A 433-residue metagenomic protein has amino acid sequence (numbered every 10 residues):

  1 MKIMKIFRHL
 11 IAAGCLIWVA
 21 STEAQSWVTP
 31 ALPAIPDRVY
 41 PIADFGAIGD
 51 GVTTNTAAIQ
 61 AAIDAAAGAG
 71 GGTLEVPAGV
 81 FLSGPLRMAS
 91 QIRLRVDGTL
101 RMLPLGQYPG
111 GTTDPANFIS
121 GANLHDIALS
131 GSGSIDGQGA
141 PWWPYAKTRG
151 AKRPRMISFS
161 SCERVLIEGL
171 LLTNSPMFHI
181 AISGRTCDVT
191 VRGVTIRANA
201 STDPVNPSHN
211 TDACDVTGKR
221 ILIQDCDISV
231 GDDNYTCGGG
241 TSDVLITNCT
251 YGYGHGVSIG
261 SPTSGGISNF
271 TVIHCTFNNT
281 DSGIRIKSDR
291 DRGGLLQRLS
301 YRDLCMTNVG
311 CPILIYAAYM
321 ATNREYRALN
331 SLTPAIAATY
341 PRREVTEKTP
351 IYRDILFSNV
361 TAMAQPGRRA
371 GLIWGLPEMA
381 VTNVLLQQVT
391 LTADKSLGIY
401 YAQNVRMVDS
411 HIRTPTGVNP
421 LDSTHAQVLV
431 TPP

Functional and structural regions predicted by a protein language model:
K2-I11: Bacterial N-terminal signal peptides that target proteins for export
G14-I17: Repetitive helical segments and hydrophobic/amphipathic motifs
V19-S21: N-terminal signal peptide c-region/cleavage motif recognized by signal peptidases
A24-P433: Extracellular/periplasmic carbohydrate-active domains that bind, remodel, or depolymerize complex polysaccharides
